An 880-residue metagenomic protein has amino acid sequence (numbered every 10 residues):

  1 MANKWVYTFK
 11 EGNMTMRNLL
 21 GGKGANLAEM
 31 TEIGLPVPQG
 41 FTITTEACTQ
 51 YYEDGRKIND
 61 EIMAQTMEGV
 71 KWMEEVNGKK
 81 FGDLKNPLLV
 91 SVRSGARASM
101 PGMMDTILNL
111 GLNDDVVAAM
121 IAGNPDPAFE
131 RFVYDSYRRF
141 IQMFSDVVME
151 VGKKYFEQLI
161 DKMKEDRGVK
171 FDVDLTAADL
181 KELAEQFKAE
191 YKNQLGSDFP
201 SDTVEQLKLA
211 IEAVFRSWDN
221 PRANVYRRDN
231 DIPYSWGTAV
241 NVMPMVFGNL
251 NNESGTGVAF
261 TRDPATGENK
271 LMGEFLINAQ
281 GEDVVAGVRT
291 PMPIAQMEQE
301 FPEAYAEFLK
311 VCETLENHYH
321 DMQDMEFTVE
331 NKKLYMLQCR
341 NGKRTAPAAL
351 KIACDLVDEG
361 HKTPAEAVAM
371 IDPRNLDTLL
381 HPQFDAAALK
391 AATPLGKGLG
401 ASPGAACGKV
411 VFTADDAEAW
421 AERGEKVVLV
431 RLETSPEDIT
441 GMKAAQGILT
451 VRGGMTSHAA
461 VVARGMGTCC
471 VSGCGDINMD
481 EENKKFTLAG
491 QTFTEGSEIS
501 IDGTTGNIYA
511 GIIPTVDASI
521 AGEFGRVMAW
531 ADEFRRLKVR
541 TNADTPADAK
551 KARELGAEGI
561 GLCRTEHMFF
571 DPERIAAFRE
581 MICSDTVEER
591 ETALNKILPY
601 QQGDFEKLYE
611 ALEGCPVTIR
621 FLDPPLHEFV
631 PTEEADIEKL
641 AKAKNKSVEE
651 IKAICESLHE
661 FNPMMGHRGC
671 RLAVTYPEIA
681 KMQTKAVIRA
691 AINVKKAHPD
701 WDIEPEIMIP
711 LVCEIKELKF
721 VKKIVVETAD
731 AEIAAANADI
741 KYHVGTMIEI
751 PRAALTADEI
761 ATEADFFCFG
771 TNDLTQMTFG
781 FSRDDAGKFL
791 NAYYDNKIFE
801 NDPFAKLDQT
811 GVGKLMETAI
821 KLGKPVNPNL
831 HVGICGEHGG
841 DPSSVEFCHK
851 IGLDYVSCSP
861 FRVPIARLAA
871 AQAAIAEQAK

Functional and structural regions predicted by a protein language model:
M1-A392, E425-V428, S435-T440, Q446 (+10 more regions): Nucleotide/phosphate-binding sheet-loop regions of phosphoryl- and nucleotidyl-transfer enzymes
F41, V451-G453, S472-G475, C563 (+2 more regions): Short beta->alpha connector loops at strand-helix junctions that form conserved, small/polar/Pro-enriched
R93, I520, W530-K880: Conserved alpha/beta-domain cores
N241, V411, V428-V430, L449 (+3 more regions): Structural motif
K333-Y335, L432-K443, G447, M455-V461 (+7 more regions): Glycine-rich phosphate/ribose-binding loops and adjacent secondary-structure elements that form binding surfaces
L337-C339, T494-N542, D548: C-terminal domain-closing interface element
H361-A444, N507-I508, I512-I513, F524 (+2 more regions): Protease-associated
